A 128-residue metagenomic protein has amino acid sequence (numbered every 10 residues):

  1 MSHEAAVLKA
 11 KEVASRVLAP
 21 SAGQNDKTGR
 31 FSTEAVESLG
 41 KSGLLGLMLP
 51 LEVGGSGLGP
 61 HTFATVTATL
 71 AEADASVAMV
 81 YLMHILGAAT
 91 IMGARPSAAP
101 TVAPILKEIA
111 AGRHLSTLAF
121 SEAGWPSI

Functional and structural regions predicted by a protein language model:
M1-A6, A10: N-terminal hydrophobic or amphipathic helices/low-complexity stretches enriched in small/hydrophobic/Pro/Gly
K9-E12, S42: Short, flexible segments with low predicted structural confidence
A14-G23: N-terminal capping segment at the start of a domain
T33-K41, G46-I128: Glycine-rich flavin
